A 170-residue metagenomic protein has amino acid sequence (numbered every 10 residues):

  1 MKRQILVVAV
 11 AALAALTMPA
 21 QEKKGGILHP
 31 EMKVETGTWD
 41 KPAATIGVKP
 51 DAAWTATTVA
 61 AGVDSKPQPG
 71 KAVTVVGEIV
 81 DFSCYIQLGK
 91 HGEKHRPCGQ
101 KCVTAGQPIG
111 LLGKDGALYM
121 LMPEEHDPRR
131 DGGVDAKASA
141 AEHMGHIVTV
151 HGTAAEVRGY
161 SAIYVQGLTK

Functional and structural regions predicted by a protein language model:
M1-Q4: Positively charged n-region of N-terminal signal peptides that target proteins for export
V7-A15: Bacterial N-terminal signal peptides
P19-K170: OB-fold and OB-like single-stranded nucleic-acid-recognition modules and their adjacent interaction interfaces
